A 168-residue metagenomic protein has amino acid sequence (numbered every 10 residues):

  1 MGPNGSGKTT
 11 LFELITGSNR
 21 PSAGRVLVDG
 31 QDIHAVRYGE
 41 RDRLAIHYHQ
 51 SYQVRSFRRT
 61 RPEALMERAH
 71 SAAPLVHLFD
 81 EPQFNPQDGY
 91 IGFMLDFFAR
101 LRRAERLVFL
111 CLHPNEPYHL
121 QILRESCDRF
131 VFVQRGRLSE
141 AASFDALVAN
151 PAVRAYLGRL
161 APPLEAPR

Functional and structural regions predicted by a protein language model:
P3-G7: Walker A (P-loop) phosphate-binding loop of ABC-type ATPase nucleotide-binding domains
T16: Helix-to-loop junction immediately C-terminal to a conserved catalytic motif
G24-D32: Conserved ABC transporter NBD signature motif
D32-H47, S56-R59, L147, P151: ABC ATPase NBD coupling module
R41, R137-A161: Conserved beta-strand-loop-alpha-helix hinge in the C-terminal portion of ABC ATPase nucleotide-binding domains
F79-Q83, Q87: Walker B catalytic motif
F97-H119: Conserved catalytic loops of ABC-family nucleotide-binding domains
E125-A142: H-loop (His-switch) and adjacent beta-strand-loop-beta switch element of ABC-type ATPase nucleotide-binding domains
